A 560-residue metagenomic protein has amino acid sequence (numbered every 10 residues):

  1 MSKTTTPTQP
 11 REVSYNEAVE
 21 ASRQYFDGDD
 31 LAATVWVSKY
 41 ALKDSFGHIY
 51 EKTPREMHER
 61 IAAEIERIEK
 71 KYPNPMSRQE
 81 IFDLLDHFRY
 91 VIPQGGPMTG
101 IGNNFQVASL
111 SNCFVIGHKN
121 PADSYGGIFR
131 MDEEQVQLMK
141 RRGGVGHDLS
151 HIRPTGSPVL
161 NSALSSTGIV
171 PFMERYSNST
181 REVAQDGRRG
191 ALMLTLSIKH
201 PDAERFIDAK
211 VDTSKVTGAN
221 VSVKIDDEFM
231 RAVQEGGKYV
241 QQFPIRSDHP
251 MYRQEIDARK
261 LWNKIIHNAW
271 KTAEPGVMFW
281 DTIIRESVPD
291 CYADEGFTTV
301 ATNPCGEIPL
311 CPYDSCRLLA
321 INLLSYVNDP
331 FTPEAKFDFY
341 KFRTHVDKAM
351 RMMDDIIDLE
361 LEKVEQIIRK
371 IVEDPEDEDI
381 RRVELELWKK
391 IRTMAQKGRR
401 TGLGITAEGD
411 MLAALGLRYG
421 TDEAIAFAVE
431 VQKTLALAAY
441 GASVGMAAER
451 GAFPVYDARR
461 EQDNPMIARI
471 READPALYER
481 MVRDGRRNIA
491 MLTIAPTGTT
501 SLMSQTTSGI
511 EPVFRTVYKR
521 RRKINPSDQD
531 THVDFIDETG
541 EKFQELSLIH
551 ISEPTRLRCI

Functional and structural regions predicted by a protein language model:
M1-L548, S552, R556: Extended catalytic cores of very large enzyme megasubunits
